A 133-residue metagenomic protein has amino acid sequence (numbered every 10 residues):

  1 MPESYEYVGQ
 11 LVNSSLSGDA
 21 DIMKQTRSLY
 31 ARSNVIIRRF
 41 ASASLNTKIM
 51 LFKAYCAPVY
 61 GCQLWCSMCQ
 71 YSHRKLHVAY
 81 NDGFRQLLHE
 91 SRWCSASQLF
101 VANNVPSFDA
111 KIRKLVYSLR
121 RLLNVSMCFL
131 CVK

Functional and structural regions predicted by a protein language model:
P2-L130: Non-catalytic, peripheral interaction segments enriched in hydrophobic/basic residues
